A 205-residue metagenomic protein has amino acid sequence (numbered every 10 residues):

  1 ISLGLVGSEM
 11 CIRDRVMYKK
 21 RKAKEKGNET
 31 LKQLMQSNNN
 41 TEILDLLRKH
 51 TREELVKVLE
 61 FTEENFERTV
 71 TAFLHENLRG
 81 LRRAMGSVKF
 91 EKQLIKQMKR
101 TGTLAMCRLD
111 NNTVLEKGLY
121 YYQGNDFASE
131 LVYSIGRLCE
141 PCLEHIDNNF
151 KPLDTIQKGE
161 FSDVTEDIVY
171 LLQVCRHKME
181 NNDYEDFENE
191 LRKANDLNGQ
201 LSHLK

Functional and structural regions predicted by a protein language model:
I1-G7: Positively charged, low-complexity/disordered segments
S8-K205: Cytosolic, long alpha-helical scaffolding segments
